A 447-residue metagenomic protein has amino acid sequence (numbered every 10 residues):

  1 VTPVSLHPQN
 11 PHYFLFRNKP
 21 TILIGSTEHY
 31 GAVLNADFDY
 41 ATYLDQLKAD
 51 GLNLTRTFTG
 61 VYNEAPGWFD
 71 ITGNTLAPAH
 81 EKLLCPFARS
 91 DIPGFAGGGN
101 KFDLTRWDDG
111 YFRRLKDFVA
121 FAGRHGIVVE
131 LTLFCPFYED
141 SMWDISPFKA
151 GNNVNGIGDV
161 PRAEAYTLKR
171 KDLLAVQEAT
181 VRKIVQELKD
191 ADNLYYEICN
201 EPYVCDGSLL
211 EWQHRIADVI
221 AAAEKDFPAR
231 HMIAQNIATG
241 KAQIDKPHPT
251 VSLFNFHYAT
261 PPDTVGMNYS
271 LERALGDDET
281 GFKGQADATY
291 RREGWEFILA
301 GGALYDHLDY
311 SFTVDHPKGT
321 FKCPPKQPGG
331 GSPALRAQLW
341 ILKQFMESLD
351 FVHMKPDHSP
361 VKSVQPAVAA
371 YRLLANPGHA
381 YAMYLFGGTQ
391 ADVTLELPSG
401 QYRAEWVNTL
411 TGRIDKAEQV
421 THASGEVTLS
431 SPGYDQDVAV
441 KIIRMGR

Functional and structural regions predicted by a protein language model:
V1-S5: N-terminal pre-domain segments of enzymes
L6-P11, G400: A short, compositionally biased
Q9-P11, L15-V251: Active-site mouth of glycoside hydrolases
M232-A238, L253-H257, L275, M383-Y384: Short, hydrophobic beta-strand segments that form beta-sheet elements in well-ordered domains
I237-K241, Y258-P261, T411: Short, polar loop motifs at secondary-structure junctions
P247-G319: Catalytic-core region of carbohydrate-active enzymes that cleave or remodel glycosidic bonds
Y290-E418, S430-R447: Aromatic- and carboxylate-lined catalytic core of secreted/periplasmic carbohydrate-active enzymes
G425-V427: Short strand-edge motifs at loop-to-beta-strand transitions and within beta-strands of extracellular beta-rich domains
